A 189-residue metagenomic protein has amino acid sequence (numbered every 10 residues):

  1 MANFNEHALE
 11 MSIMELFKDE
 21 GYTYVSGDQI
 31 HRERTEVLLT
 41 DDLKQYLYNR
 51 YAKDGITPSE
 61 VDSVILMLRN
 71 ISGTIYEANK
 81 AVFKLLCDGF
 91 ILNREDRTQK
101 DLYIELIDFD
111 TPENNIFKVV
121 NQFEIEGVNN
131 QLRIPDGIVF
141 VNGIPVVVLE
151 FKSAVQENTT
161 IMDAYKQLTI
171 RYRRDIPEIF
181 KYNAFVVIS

Functional and structural regions predicted by a protein language model:
M1-S189: An alpha-helical interface "stripe"
